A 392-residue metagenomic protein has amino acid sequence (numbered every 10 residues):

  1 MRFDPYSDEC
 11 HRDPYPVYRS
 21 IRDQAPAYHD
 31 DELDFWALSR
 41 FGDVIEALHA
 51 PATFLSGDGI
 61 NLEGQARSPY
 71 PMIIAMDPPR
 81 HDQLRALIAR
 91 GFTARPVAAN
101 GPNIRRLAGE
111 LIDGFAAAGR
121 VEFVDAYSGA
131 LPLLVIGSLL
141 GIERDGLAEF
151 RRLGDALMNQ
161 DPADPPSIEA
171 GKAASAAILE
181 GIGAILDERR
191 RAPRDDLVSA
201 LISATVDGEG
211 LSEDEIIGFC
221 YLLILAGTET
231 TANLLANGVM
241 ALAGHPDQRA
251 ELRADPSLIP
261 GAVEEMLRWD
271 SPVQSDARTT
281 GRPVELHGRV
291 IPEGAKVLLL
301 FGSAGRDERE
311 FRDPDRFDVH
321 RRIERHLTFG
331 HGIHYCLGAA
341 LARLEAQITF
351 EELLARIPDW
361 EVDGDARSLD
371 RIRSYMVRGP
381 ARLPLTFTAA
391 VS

Functional and structural regions predicted by a protein language model:
M1-S392: Cytochrome P450
